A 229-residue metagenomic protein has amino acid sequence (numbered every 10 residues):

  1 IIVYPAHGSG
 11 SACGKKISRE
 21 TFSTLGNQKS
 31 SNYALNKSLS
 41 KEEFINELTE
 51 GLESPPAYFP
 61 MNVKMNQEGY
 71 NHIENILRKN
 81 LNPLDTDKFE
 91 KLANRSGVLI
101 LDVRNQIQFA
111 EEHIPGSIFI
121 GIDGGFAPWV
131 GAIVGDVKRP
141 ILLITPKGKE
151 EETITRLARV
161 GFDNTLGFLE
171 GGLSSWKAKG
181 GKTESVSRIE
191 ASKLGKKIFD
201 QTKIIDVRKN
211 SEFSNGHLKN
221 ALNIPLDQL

Functional and structural regions predicted by a protein language model:
I1-I76: Divalent-metal (often Zn2+) His-rich catalytic cores of metallo-beta-lactamase-fold enzymes
I2, L99, D163: Residue-level detector of anion-binding/catalytic polar loops
G10-C13, Q108-F109, E150-E151, E212: Short, active-site-adjacent cap segments at secondary-structure transitions
I17-T21, I114-G116, R156-R159, L218-N220: Short, glycine/charged-enriched secondary-structure capping and boundary segments
F22, S38-E42, L52, T86 (+4 more regions): Alpha-helix initiation and N-capping motif
G51-P83, E170-L194: Long, charged amphipathic helices and adjacent flexible linkers at domain junctions
K64-Y70, Q106-Q108, H113-P115, I120-E184: Thiolate-centered catalytic microenvironments shared by cysteine-dependent enzyme domains
E74-R139, A178, K196-L229: Positively charged, proline/Ser/Thr-rich regional signature most characteristic of the Rhodanese/CDC25-like
